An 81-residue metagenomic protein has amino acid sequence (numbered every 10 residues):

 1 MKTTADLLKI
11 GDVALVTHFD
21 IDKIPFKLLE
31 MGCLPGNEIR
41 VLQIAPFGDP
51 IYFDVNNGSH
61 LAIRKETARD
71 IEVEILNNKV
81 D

Functional and structural regions predicted by a protein language model:
M1-K2, K23-K27: Short alpha-helix capping/helix-loop boundary micro-motifs
A5-L7, V13: Short beta-strand-turn/beta-hairpin segments enriched in glycine/proline and small hydrophobics that form edge-strand
H18-D22, N56: A structural micro-motif recognizing beta-strand termini and the immediately following turn/loop segments
F26, P46-D54: Short, Lys/Arg- and Gly-enriched loop/turn segments at beta-strand edges
I51-D81: C-terminal structural segments of small proteins and small subunits
